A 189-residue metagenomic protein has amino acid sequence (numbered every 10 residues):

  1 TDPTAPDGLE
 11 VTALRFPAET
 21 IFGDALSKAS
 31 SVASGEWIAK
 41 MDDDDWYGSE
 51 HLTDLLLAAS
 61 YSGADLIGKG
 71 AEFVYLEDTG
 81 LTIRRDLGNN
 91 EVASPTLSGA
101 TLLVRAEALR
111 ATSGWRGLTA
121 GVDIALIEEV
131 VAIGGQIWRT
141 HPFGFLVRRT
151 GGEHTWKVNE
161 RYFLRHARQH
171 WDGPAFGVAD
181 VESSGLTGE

Functional and structural regions predicted by a protein language model:
T1-A18: Acidic donor-binding segment of Leloir-type glycosyltransferases
F16-A33: Glycine-rich, basic loop-to-helix element that forms the pyrophosphate-binding segment of sugar-nucleotide handling
S34-G35, T96-S113: Conserved nucleotide-sugar donor-binding and metal-coordinating catalytic region shared by glycosyltransferases
I38: Short aromatic/hydrophobic "clamp" motif used to bind/position activated sugar donors
D42-Y47: The conserved acidic donor/metal-binding loop of glycosyltransferases
E50-T82: Conserved donor NDP-sugar-binding/catalytic core segment of glycosyltransferases
F73-V74, R84-L103: A recurrent flexible, glycine/aromatic-enriched loop bordering the glycosyltransferase active site that acts as
R116-E189: C-terminal catalytic/acceptor-binding lobe
